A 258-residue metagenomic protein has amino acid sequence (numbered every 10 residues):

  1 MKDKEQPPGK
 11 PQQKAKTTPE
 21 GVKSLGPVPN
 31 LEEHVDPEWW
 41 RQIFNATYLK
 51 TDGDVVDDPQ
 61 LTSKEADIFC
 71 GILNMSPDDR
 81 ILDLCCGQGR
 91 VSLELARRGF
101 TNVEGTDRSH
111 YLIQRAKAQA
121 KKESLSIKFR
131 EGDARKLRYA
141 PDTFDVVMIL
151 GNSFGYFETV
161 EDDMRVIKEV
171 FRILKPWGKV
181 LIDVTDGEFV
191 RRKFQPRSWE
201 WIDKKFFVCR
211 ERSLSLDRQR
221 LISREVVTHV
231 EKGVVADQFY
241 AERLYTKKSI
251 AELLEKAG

Functional and structural regions predicted by a protein language model:
K2-E5, G9-S76: Conserved class I S-adenosyl-L-methionine
D78-G87: Conserved class I S-adenosyl-L-methionine
R80, W177-K179: Short glycine-centered segments of the SAM/dcSAM-binding site in methyltransferase folds
S92-K136: Class I SAM-dependent methyltransferase SAM/SAH-binding core
R135-V146: A short acidic, Gly/Pro-enriched loop at the edge of an enzyme's catalytic core that lines a small-molecule cofactor
D145-E161: A short SAM/SAH-binding and catalytic strip from SAM-dependent methyltransferases
M164-P176: A short glycine-rich, Lys/Arg-flanked "PGG" loop and its adjoining helix->strand segment in the class I
L181-L253: SAM-dependent methyltransferase
